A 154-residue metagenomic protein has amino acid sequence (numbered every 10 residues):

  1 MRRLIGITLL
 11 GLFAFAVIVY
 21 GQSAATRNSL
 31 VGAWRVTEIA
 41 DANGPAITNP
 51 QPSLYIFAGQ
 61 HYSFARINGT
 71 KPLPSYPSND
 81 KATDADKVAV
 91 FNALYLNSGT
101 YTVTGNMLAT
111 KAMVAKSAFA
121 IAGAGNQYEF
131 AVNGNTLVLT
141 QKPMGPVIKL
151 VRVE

Functional and structural regions predicted by a protein language model:
M1-L9: Bacterial N-terminal signal peptides that target proteins for export
L9-L10, F15-E154: Lipid interaction determinants
